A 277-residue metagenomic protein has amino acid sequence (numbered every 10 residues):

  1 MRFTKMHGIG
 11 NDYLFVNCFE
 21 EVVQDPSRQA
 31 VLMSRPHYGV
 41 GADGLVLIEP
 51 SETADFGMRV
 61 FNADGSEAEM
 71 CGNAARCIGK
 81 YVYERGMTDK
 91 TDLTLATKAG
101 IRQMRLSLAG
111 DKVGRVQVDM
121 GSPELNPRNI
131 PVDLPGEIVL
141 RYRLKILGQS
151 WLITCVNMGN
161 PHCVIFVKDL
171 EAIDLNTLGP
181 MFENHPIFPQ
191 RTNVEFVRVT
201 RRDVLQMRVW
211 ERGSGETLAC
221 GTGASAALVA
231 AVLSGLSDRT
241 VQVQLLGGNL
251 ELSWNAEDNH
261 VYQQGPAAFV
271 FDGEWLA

Functional and structural regions predicted by a protein language model:
M1-K112, C163-A277: A glycine-rich beta-to-alpha transition motif near the start of alpha/beta enzyme domains, typified by
M1-V22, V118, I130, P135-V156: N-terminal, positively charged, Ser/Thr/Ala/Gly-biased leader segments that form transit/presequence-like amphipathic
G86, N129-P131, R143, G235-L236: Glycine-centered secondary-structure boundary/capping sites
R115-P123: Membrane helix-loop-helix hairpins that form the core translocation module of multi-pass transporters
E124-R128: Short, charged/polar, Gly/Pro-enriched secondary-structure boundary elements
